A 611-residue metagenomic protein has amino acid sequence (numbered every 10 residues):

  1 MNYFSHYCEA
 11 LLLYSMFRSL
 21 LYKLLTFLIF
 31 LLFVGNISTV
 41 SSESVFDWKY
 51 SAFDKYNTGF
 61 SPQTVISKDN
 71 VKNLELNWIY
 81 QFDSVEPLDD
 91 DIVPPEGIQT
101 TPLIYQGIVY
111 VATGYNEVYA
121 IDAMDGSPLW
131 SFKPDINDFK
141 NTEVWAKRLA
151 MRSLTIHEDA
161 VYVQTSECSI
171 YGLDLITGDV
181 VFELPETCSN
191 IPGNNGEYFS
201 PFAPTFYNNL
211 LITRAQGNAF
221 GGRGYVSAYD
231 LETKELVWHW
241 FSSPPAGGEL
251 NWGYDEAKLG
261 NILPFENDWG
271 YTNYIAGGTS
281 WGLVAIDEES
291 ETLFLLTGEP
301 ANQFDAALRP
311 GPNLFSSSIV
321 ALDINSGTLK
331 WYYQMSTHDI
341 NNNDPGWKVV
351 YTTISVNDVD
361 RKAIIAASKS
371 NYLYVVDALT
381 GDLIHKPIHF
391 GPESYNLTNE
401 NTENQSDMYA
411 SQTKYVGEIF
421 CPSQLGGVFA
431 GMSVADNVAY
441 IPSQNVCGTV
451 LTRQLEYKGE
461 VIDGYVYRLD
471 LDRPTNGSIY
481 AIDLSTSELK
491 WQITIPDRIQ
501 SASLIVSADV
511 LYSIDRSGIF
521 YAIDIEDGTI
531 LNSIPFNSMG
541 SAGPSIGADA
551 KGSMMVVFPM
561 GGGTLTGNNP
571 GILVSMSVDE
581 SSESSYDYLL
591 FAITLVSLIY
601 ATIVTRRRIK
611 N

Functional and structural regions predicted by a protein language model:
G35-E43: Sec-dependent signal peptide cleavage junction
E43-V93, S127-E143, D179-C188, E235-Y274 (+7 more regions): Aromatic (tryptophan-biased) beta-strands that constitute blades/sheets of beta-rich domains
D47-K55, V93-E117, E143-I170, G196-Y225 (+9 more regions): Repeat-blade elements of multi-bladed beta-propeller folds
E580-A592: Juxtamembrane/start-of-transmembrane alpha-helix segments at the extracytoplasmic/lumenal side of membrane anchors
I599-N611: C-terminal membrane-anchoring or membrane-association module
